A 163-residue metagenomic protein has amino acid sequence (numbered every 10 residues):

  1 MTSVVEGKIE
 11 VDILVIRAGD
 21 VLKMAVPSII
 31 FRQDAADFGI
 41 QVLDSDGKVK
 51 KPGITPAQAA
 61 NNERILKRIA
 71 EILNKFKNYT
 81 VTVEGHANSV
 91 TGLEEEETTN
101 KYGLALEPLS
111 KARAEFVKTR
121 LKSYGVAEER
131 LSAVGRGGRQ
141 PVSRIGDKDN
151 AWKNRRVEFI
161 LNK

Functional and structural regions predicted by a protein language model:
M1-T82, G92-E94, K163: Periplasmic peptidoglycan-binding/tethering modules of Gram-negative envelope proteins
G53-A59, E63, H86-K163: Periplasmic OmpA-like peptidoglycan-binding domain that tethers envelope proteins to the cell wall
